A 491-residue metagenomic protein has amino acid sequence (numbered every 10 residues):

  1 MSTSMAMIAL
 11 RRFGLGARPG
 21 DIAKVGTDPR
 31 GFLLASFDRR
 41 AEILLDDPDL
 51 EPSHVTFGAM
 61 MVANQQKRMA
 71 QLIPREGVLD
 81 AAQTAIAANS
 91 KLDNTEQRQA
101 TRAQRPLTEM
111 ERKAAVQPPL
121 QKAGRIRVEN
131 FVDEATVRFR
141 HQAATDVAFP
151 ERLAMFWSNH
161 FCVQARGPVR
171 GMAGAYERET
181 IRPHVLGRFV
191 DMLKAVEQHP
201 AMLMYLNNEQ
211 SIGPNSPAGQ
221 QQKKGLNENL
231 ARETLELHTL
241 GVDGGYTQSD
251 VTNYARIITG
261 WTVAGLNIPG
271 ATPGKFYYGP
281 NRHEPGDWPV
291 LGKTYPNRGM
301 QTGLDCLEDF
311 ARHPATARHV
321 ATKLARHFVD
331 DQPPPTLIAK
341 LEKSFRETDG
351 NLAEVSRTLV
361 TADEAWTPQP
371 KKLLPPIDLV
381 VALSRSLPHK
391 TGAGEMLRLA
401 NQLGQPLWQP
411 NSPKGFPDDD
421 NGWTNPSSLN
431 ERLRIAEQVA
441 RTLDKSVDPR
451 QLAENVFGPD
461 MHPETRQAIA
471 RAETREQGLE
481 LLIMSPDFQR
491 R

Functional and structural regions predicted by a protein language model:
M1-M5, A144-F149, G225, G245-Y246 (+2 more regions): Structural motif
S4-R12, I126-E129, K223-N229, G279-H283: Short, compositionally biased low-complexity segments
M5, D21, D28, F32 (+9 more regions): Exposed alpha-helical structural elements
M7-I22, F37, D46-G58, H313 (+2 more regions): Flexible, low-complexity segments enriched for small/polar residues
G14, H160-F161, H238: Short, histidine-centered active-site or binding-site loop motifs used for metal coordination, general acid-base
P19-R182, E209, S216: N-terminal accessory alpha/beta regions
Q104-R105, A114-L120, E134-R138, R170-A400: Active-site substrate-binding loop specific to GH73 endo-beta-N-acetylglucosaminidase modules in bacterial autolysins
